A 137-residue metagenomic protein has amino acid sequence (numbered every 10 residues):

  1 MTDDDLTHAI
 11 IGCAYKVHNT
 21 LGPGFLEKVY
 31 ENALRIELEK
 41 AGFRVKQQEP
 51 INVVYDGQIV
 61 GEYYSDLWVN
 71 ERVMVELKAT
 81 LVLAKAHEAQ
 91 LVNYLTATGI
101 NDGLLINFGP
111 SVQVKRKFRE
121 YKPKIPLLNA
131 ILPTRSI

Functional and structural regions predicted by a protein language model:
M1-T2, D56, P123-I137: Intrinsic disorder/low-complexity segments
M1-T20: Interdomain/boundary linker segments immediately adjacent to catalytic/signaling cores
G22, V45, S65-L83, Y94: Conserved catalytic cores of phosphodiester-cleaving nucleases, focusing on short active-site segments
P23-Y30: Hot-dog-fold acyl-thioester-processing enzymes
A41-G57: A short acidic/basic microdomain associated with nuclease active sites
F43, Y63-S65, V112: Change "...and in nucleic-acid phosphodiester-cleaving endonucleases..." to "...and in nucleic-acid processing enzymes
K78-I125, N129-L132: Nucleic-acid nuclease catalytic cores
